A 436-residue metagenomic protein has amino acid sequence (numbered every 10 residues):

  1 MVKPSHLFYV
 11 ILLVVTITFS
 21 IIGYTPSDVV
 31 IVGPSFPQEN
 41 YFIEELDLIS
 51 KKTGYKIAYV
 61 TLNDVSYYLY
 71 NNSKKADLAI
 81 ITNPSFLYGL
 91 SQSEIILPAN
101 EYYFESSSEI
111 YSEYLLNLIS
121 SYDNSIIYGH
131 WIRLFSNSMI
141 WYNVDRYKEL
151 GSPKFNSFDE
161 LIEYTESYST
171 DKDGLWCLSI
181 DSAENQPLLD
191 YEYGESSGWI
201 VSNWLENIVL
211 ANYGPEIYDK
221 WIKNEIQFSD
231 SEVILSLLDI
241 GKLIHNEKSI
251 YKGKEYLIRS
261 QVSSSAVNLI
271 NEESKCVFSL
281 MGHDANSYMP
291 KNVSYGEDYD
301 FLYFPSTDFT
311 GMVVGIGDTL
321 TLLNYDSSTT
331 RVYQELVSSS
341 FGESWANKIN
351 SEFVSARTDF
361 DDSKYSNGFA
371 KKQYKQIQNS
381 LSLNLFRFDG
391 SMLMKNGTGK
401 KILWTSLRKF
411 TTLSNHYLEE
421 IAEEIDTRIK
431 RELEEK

Functional and structural regions predicted by a protein language model:
M1-Y88, S108, K154, T427-K436: Conserved N-terminal structural module of periplasmic/extracytoplasmic solute-binding proteins
T16, S366-K436: Conserved C-terminal helix/tail region of periplasmic/extracytoplasmic solute-binding proteins
V65-A79, Y147, E163-K172, S260-S279 (+1 more regions): Short helices/loops that flank or line small-molecule/ion binding pockets
F86-Y142, D181-S182: Hinge/lid segment of periplasmic solute-binding proteins
N100-E113, Y191-E195, N212-S236, K291-N292 (+1 more regions): Short, solvent-exposed loop/beta-turn-alpha elements that line the ligand-binding surface or hinge of extracytoplasmic
I126-I132, I162-I222: Extracytoplasmic/periplasmic solute-binding protein
D219-S260: Glycine-centered hinge/linker elements that transmit conformational signals in sensory and ligand-binding systems
A285, P290-A356: Extracytoplasmic/periplasmic substrate-recognition and gating elements
